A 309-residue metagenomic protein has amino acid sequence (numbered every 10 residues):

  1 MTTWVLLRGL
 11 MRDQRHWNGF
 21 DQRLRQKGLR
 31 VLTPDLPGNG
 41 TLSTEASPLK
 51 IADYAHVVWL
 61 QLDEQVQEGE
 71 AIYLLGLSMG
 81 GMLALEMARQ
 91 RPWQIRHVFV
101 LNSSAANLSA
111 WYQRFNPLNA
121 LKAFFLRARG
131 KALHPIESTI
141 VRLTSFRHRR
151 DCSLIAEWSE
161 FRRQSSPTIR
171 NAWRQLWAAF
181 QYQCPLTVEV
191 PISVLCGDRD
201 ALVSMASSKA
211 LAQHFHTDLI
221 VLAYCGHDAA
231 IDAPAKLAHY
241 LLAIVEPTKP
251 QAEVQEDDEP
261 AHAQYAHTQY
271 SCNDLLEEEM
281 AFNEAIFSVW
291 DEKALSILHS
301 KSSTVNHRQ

Functional and structural regions predicted by a protein language model:
M1-S43: Conserved HGGG/HGGXW glycine-rich cap/lid loop of the alpha/beta-hydrolase fold
T33-Y73: Active-site loop/oxyanion-hole signature of alpha/beta-hydrolase fold enzymes
G76-G80, A84: Gly/Ala-rich beta-loop-alpha elbow adjacent to hydrolase catalytic centers
R89, V98-R127: Flexible "cap/lid" loop of the alpha/beta hydrolase fold
K131-L186: Conserved alpha/beta-hydrolase catalytic His-Asp/Glu region
V188, V194-C196: Short beta-strand/loop motif that positions the catalytic acidic residue of the alpha/beta-hydrolase fold
R199-V203: Acidic catalytic loop of the alpha/beta-hydrolase fold
C225-A238: Catalytic histidine-centered segment of alpha/beta-hydrolase-like enzymes
